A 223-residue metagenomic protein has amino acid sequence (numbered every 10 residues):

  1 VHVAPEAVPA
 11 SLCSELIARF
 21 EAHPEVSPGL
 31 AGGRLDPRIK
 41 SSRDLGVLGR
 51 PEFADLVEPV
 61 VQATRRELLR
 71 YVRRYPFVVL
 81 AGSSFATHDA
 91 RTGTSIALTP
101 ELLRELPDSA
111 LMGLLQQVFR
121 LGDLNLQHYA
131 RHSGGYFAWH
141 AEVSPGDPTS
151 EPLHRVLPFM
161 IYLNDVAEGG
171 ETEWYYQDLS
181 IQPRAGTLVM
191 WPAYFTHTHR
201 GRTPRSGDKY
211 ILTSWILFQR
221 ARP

Functional and structural regions predicted by a protein language model:
V1-P158, Y162-L188, T196-P223: Fe(II)/2-oxoglutarate oxygenase catalytic core
